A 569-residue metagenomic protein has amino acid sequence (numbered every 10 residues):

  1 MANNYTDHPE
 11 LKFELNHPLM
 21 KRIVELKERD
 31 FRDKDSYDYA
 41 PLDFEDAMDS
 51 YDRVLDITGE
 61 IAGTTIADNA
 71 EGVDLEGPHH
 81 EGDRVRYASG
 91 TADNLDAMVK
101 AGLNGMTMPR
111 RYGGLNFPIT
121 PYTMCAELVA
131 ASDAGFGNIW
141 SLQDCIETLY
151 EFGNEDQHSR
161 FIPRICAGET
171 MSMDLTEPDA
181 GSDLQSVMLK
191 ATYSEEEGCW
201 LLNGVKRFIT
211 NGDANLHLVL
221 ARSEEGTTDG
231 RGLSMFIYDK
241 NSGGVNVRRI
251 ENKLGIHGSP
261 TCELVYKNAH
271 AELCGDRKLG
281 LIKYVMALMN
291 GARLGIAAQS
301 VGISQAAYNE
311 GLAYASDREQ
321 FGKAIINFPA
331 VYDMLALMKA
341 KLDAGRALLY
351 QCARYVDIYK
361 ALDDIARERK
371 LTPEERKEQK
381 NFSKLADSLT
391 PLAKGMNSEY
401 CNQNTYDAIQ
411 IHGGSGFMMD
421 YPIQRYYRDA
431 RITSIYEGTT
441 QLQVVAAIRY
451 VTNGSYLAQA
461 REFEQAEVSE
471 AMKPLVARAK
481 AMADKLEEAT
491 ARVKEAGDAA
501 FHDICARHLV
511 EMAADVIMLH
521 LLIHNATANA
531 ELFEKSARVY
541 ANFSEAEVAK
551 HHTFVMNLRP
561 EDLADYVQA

Functional and structural regions predicted by a protein language model:
M1-E81: Extended, charge-enriched "interface" segments that sit outside catalytic cores
A2-Y5, E10, H17-L19, I256 (+3 more regions): Alpha-helix capping/hinge segments and adjacent helical runs
D35, Y39, N241-G244, R248 (+5 more regions): A glycine-rich, basic-preceded beta-loop-alpha segment at the flavin cofactor/substrate interface of flavin-utilizing
G59-E60, G90-P163, A167, T210-G212 (+2 more regions): Internal helix-loop-helix
N154-R160, T439, V445-E487: A structural-propensity feature for long, helix-poor, extended segments
C199, N203-V245: A short core secondary-structure module
D343-K394, T490-I504, I523-E531: C-terminal helix-coil-helix/basic helical segment that borders enzyme active sites and/or dimer interfaces and provides
G454, A466-A569: C-terminal amphipathic alpha-helical interaction region
